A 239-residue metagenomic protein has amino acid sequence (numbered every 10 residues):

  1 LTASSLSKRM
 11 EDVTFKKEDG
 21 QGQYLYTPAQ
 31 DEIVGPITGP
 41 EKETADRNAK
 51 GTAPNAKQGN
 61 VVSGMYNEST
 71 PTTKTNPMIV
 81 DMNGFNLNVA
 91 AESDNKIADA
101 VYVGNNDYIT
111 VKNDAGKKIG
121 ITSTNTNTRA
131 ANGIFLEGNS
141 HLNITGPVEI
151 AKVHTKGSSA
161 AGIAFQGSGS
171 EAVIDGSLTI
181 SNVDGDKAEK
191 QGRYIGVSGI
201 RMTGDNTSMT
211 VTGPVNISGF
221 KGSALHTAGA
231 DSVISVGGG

Functional and structural regions predicted by a protein language model:
L1-T14, Q21-Q23, E32, T38 (+6 more regions): Extracellular beta-strand/beta-solenoid scaffold signature
P28, I33-V34, K74-T75, I79-M82 (+5 more regions): All-beta strand scaffolds that present successive hydrophobic residues in beta-strands
